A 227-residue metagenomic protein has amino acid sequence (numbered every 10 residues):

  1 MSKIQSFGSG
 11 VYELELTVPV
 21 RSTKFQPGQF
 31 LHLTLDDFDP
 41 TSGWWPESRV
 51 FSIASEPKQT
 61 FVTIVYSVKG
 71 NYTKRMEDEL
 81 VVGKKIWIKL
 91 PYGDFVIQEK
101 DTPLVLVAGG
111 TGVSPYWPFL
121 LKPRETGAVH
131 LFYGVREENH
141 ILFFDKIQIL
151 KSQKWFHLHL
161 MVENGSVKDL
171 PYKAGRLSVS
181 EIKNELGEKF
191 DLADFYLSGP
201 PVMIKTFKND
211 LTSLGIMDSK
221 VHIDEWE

Functional and structural regions predicted by a protein language model:
M1-K84, R136-E137, V162-N164: Ferredoxin-reductase
G28, G112, P200: Short, conserved phosphate/pyrophosphate- and ester-handling motifs at nucleotide-, phospho-/glycolipid
K89-D101: A short, basic/flexible loop-to-alpha-helix module at the beginning of a structural domain
P103-V107, Y196: Conserved beta-strand elements of the Class I
V113-R124: Histidine-anchored nucleotide/phosphate-binding helix
F132, E137-E227: Reductase modules of NAD(P)H-dependent flavoproteins
